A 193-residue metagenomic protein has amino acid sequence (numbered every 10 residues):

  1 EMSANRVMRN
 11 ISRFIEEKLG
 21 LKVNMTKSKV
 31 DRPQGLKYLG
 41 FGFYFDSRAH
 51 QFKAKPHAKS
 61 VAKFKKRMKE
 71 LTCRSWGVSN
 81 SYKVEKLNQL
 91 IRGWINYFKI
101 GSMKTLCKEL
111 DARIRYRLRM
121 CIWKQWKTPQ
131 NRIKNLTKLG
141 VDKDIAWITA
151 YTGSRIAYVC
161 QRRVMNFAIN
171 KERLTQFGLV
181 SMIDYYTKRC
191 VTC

Functional and structural regions predicted by a protein language model:
E1-C193: Non-catalytic terminal/accessory segments
